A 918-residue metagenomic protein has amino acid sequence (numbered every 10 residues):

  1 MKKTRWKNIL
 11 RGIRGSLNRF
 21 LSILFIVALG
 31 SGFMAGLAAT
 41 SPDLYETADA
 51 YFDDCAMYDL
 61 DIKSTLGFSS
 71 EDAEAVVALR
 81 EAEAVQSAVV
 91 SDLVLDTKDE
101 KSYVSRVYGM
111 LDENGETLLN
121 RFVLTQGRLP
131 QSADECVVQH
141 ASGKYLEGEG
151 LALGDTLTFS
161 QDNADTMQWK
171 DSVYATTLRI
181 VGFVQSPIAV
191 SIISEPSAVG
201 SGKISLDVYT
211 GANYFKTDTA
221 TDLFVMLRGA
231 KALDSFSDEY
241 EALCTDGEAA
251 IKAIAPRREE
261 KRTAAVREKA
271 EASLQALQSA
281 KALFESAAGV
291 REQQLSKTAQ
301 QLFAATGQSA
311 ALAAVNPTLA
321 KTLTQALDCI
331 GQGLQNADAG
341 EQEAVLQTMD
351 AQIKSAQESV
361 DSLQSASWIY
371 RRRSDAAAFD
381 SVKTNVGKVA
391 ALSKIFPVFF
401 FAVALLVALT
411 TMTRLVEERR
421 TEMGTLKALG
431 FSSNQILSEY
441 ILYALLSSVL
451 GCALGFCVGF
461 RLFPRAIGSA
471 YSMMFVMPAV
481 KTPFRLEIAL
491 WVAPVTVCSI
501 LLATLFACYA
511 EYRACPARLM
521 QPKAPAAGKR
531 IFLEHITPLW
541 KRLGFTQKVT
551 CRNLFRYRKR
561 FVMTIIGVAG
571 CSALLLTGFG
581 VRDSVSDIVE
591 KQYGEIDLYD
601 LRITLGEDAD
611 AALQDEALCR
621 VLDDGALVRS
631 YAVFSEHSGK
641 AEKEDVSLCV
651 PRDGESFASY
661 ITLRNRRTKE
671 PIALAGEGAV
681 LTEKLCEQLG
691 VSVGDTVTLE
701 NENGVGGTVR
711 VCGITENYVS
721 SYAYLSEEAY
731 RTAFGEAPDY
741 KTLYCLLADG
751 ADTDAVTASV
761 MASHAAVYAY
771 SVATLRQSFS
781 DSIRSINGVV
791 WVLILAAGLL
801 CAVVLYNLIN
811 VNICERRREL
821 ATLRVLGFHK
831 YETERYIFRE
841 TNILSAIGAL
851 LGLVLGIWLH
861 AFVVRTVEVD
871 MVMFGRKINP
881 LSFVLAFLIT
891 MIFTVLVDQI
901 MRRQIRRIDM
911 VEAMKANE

Functional and structural regions predicted by a protein language model:
M1-G32, I441, K529-S572, N812 (+4 more regions): N-terminal Sec/SRP start-transfer signal
K2-A402, I588, Q592-L601, A675 (+1 more regions): Membrane transport/envelope proteins' first extracytoplasmic loop
N8, G12-N18, L406-L446, N787 (+2 more regions): Interfacial "coupling" helices/loops that link adjacent transmembrane helices in transporter permeases
L29-G36, F400-A408, L450, L454-V458 (+7 more regions): Hydrophobic alpha-helical membrane-associated segments
L409-R414, R419-T421, L445-M477, L486-R513 (+4 more regions): Small-residue-rich transmembrane alpha-helices
F545-G676, E683-K684, D695, S785: Juxtamembrane segments of multi-pass membrane proteins
K741-L746, T757-R865, V869-I878, S882-I900 (+1 more regions): C-terminal transmembrane helical bundles of large multi-pass transporters and their helix-start/helix-kink determinants
